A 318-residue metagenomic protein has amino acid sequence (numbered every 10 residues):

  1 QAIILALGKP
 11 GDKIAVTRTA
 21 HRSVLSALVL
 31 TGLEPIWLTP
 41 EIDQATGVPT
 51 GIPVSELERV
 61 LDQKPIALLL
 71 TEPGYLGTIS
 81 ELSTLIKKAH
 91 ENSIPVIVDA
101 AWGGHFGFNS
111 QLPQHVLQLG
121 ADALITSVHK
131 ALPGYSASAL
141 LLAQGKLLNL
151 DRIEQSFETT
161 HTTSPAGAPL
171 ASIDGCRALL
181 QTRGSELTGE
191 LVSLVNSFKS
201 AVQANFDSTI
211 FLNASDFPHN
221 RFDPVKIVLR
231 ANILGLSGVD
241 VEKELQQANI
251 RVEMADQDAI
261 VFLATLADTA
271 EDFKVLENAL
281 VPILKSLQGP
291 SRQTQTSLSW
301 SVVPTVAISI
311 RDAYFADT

Functional and structural regions predicted by a protein language model:
Q1-N213: Conserved PLP-enzyme active-site core in the AAT-like
S197-T318: Conserved C-terminal alpha-helix-loop-beta "cap" of PLP-dependent enzymes that closes/shapes the active-site mouth
